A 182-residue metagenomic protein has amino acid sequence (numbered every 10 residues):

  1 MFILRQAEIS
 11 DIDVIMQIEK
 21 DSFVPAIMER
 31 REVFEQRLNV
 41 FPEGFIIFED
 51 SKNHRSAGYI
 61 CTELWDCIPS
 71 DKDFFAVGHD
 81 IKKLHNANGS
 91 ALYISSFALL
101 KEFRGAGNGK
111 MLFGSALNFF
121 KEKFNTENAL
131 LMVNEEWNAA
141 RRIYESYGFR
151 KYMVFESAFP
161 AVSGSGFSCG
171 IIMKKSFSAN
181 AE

Functional and structural regions predicted by a protein language model:
F2, N53-Y59, L92: Glycine-rich phosphate/pyrophosphate-binding loop shared by adenosine-nucleotide-utilizing enzymes
F2-I15: A short beta-loop-alpha structural element at the N-terminal edge of CoA-dependent acyl/N-acetyltransferase catalytic
P25-S51, A57-C67, H79-K83: Active-site rim helix/loop that mediates acceptor-substrate recognition in acyltransferases
C61-S96, S157-G166: Conserved acyl-donor/pantetheine-binding loop and adjacent beta-alpha core of acyl/acetyltransferases and related
L92, F113, F120-V133: Conserved GNAT acetyl-CoA-binding A-motif
L99, G105-F119, R142, S146: Conserved acetyl-CoA-binding loop-helix of GNAT-fold acetyltransferases
K101-R104, A129-R141, S157-S168: Conserved beta-strand-loop-alpha-helix junction that forms the acyl-donor binding cleft
K110, E122, E135-M153: Conserved active-site alpha-helix within GNAT-family acetyltransferase domains
